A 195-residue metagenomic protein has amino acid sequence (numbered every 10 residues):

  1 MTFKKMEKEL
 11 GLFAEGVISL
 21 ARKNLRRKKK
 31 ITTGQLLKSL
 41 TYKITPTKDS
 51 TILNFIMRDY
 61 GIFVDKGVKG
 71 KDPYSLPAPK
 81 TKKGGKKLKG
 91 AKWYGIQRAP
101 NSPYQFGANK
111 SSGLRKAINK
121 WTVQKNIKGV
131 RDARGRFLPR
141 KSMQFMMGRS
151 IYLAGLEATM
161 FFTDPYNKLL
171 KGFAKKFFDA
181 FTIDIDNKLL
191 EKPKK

Functional and structural regions predicted by a protein language model:
M1-I56: Charge-rich, low-complexity N-terminal segments
Q35-K195: Charged, low-complexity interaction tracts
